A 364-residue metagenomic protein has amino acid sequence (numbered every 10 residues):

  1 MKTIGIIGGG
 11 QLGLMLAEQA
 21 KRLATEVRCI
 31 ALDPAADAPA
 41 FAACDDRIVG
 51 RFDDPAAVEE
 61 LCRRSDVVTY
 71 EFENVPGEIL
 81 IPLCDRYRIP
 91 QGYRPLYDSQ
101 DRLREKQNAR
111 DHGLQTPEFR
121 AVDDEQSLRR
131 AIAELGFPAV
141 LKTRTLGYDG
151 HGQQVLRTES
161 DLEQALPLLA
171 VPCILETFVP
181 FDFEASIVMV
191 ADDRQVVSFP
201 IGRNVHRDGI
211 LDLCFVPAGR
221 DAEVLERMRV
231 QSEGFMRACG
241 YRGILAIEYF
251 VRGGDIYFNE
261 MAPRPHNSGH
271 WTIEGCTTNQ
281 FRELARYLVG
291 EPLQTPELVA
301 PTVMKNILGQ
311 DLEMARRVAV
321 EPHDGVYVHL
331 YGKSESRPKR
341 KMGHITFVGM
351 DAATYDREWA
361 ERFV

Functional and structural regions predicted by a protein language model:
M1-Q100, R104, Q126: ATP-binding N-terminal substructure of ATP-dependent carboxylate-amine bond-forming enzymes
A57, L128, D161-Q164, L312-R317 (+1 more regions): Short, conserved charged micro-motifs
D98-S186, V190-F235, E358-A360: Active-site nucleotide/adenylate-binding loops and adjacent lid/helix of ATP-dependent enzymes
L156-T158, A191, I307-Q310, I345-D351: Short beta-strand-to-loop capping motifs
L168-R220, E226-F258, A262-H270, R286-T295 (+2 more regions): Phosphate-binding core of ATP-grasp and ATP-grasp-like enzymes
E297-L308: Short glycine-/aliphatic-rich beta-strand segments at the starts of folded cytosolic domains
H329-V364: Generic C-terminus detector
